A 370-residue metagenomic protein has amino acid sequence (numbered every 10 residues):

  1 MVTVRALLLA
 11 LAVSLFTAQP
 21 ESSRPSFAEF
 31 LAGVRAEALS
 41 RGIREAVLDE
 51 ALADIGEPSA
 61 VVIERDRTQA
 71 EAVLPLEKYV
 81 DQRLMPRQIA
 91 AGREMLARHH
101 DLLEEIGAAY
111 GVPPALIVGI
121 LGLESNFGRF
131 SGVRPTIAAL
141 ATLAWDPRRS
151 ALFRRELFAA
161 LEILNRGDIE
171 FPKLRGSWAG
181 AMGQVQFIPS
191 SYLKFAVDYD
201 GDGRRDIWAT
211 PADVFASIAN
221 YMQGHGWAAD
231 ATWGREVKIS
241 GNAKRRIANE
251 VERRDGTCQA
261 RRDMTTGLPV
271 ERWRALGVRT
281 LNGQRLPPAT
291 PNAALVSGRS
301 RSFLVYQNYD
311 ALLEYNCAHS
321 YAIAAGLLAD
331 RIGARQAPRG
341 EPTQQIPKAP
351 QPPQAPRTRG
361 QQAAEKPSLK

Functional and structural regions predicted by a protein language model:
V2-A10: Sec-dependent signal peptide recognition, specifically the positively charged N-region followed immediately by
L9-P20: Hydrophobic h-region of N-terminal signal peptides that target proteins for export in Gram-negative bacteria
E21-G107: An acidic, Gly/Ser/Thr/Pro-rich helix-cap/linker signature
L48-V73, L121-S125, P135-A138, E236-R245: Acidic helix-start/capping segments at beta-turn-to-alpha-helix junctions
I55-P58, E124-G128, A181, R299-R301 (+2 more regions): Solvent-exposed loop/turn segments at secondary-structure junctions within structured extracellular/periplasmic domains
E77-A219, Q223, W233: Acidic/His-rich structured neighborhood in mature extracellular/periplasmic domains
F171, R175-S297: Flexible, glycine-rich surface segments
S240-K370: C-terminal soluble interaction/assembly domains
